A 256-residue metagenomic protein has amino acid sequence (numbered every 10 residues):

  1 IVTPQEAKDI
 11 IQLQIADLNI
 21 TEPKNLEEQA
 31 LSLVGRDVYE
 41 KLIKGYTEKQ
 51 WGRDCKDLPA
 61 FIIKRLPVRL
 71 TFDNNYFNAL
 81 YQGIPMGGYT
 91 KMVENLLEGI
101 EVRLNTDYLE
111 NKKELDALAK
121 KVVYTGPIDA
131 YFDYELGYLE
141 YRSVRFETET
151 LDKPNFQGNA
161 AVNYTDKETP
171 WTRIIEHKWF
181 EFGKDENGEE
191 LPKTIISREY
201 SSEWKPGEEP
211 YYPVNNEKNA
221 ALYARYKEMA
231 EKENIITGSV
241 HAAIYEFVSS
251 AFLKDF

Functional and structural regions predicted by a protein language model:
V2-K121, D129-F132: Active-site/ligand-binding neighborhood in enzyme catalytic cores
N19, Q82-Y89, N163-Y164, E246-L253: Aromatic-acidic/polar surface patches that form glycan- and anion
I62-R69, L136, V248-F256: Surface-exposed flexible segments
F77, E203, A243-Y245: A short, flexible beta-alpha/helix-coil linker loop
V102, V122, I195-S197, I235-G238: Conserved beta-strand scaffold positions in the cores of enzyme catalytic domains, especially in NTP/NDP-utilizing
N105-D107, H177, S239: Conserved beta-strand termini and adjacent loop/short-helix elements that scaffold enzyme active sites in alpha/beta
L109-M229: Mid-domain catalytic core of redox enzymes that form a hydrophobic substrate pocket/lid adjacent to a catalytic redox
E209-F256: C-terminal catalytic lobe of FAD-dependent flavoproteins
